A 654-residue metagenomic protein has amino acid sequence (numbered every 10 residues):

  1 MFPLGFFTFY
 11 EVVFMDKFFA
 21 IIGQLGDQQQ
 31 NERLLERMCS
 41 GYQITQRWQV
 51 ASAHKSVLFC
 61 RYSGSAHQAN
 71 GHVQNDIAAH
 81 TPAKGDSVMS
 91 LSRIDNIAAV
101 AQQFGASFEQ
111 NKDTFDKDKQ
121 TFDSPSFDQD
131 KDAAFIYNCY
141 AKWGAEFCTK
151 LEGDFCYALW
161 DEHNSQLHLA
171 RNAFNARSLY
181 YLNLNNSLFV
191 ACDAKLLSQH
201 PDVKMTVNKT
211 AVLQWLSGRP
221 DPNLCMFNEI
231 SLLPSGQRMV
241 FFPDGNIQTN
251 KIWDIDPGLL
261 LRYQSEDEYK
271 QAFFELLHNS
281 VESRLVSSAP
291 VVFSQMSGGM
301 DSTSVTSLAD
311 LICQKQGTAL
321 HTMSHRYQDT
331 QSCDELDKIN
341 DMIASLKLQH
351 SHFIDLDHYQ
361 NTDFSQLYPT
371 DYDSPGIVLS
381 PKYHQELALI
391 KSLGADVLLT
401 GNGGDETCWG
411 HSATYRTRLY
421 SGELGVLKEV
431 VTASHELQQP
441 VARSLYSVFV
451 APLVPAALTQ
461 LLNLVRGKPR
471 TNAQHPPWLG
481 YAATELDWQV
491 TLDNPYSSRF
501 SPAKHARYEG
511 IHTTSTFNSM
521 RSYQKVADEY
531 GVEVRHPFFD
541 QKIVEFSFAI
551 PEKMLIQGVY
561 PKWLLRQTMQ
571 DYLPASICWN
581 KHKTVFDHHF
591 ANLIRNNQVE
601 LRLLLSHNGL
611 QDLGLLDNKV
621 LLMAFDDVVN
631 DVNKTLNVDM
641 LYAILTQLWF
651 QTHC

Functional and structural regions predicted by a protein language model:
E11-G64, V638: Extreme N-terminus nucleophile/cap motif
V13-R33, D118, H163-L179, N183-N185 (+6 more regions): ATP-dependent adenylate-handling active sites, centered on carboxylate activation for C-N bond formation
M15-G23, R33, R37, V100-F104 (+1 more regions): N-terminal segments that mediate ammonia production and transfer in glutamine-dependent amidotransferase systems
K17, Y137-A141, A211-G218, G510-R521 (+1 more regions): Short, hydrophobic/amphipathic alpha-helical patches that form generic packing surfaces within helical domains
A66-G85, D154-A158, D221-L232, S283: Acidic loop->beta-strand submotif enriched in PP2C/PPM serine/threonine phosphatases
M89-D118, F122-F174, K270-S288, S294-Q295: Conserved short alpha-helical segments that host acidic/polar catalytic motifs at enzyme active sites
S126-D130, E146, T206-K209, E268 (+5 more regions): Structural motif
L573-N633: PAPS-dependent sulfotransferase catalytic core
